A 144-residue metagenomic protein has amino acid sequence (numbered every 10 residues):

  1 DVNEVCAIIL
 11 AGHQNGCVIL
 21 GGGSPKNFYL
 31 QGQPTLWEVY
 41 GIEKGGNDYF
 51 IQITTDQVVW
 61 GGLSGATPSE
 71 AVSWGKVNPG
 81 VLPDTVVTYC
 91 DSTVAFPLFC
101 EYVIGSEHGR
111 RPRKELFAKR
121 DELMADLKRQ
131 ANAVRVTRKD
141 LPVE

Functional and structural regions predicted by a protein language model:
D1-C17, P25-K26: Active-site rim loops that border cofactor/substrate pockets in soluble metabolic enzymes
Q14, Q31, E38-E144: C-terminal functional extensions of proteins
V18-G21, I51: Structural motif
G21-F28, V58: Gly/Ser/Thr-rich loops at beta-strand to alpha-helix junctions that form or flank small-molecule/cofactor-binding
